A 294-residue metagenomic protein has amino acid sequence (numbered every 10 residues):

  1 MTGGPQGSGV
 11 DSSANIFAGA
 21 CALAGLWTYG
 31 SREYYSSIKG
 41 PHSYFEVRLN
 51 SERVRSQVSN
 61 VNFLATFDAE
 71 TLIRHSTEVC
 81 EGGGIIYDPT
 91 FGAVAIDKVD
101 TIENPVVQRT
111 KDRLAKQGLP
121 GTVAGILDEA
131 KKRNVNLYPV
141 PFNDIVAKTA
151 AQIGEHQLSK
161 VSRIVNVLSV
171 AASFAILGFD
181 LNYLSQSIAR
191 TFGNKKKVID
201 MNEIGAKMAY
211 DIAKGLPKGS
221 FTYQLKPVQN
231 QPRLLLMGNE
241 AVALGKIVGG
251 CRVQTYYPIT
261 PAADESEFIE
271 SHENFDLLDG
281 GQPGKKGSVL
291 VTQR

Functional and structural regions predicted by a protein language model:
M1-G249, V253-T255: Active-site cofactor/cluster-binding pocket
G9, T260-P261: Glycine-/small-residue-rich active-site loops that bind phosphorylated ligands and cofactors
A14, R252, A262-R294: Glycine-rich phosphate/ribose-binding loops and adjacent secondary-structure elements that form binding surfaces
R32, P258, I269: Active-site proximal loops enriched in glycine and acidic residues that flank catalytic Cys/His/Asp and coordinate
T71, N239, P261-A262, R294: Short acidic loop-to-helix transition motifs that present clustered carboxylates
